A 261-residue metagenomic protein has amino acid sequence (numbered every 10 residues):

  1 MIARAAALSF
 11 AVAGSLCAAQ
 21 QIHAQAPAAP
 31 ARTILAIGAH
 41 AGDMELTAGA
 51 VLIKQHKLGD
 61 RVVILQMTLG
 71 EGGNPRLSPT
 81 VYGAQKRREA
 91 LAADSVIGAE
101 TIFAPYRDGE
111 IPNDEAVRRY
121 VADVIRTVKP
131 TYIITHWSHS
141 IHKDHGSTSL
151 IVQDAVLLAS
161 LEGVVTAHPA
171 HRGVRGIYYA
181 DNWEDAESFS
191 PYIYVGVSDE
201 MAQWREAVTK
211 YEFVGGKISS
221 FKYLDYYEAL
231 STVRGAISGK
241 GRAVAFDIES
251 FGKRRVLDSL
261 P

Functional and structural regions predicted by a protein language model:
M1-S9: Bacterial N-terminal signal peptides that target proteins for export
R4, A18-I37, D114-P261: Metal-dependent de-N-acetylase/amidase catalytic core
A11-A19: Hydrophobic h-region of N-terminal signal peptides that target proteins for export in Gram-negative bacteria
G14, A50-L52, V164: Alpha-helical transmembrane segments and their juxtamembrane interfaces
A19-V128, D247, S259: Active-site rim/loop-helix segments in enzyme catalytic domains that contact anionic ligands
